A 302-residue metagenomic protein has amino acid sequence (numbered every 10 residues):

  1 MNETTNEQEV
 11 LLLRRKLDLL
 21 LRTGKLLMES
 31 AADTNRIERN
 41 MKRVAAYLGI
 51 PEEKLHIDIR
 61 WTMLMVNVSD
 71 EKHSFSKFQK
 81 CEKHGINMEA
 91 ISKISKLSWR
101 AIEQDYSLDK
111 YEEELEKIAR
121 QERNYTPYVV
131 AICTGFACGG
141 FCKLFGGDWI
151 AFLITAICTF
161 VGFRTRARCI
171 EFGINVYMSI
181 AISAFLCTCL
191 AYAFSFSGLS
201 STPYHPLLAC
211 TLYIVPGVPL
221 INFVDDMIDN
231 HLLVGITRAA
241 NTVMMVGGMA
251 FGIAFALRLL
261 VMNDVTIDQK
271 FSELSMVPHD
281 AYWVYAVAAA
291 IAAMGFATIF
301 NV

Functional and structural regions predicted by a protein language model:
M1-Y111: Soluble N-terminal domains of membrane-associated systems
L19-L26, I118, F152, P206-C210 (+1 more regions): Hydrophobic alpha-helical transmembrane segments of multi-pass small-molecule transporters/permeases
L21, N35-R39, S92, T134-G135 (+4 more regions): A generic alpha-helix surface/boundary motif
L27-A31, V44, L48, L97-Q104 (+9 more regions): Change "in soluble alpha/beta enzymes" to "in soluble alpha/beta proteins
R36, N40, V130-G140, F251-G252 (+1 more regions): The first (N-terminal) embedded transmembrane alpha-helix
K80-T155: Hydrophobic alpha-helical hairpins/lids featuring a short glycine-rich hinge
R123-N222, G295-N301: Core alpha-helical transmembrane segments of integral membrane proteins
F196-V302: Generic detector of multi-pass transmembrane helix bundles and their immediately adjacent loops in polytopic membrane
